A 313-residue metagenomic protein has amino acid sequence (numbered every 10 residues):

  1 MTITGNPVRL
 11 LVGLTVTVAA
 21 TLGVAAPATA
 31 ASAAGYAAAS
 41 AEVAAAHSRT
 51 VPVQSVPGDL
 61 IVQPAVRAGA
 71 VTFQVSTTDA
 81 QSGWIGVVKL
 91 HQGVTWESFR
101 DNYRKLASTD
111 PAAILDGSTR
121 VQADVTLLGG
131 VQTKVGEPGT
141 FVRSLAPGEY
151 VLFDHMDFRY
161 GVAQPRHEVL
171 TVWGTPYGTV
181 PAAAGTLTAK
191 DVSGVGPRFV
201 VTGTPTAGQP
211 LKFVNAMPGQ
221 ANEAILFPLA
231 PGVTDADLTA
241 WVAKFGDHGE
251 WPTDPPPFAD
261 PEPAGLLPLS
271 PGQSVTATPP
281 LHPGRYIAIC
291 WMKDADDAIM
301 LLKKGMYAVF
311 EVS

Functional and structural regions predicted by a protein language model:
M1-A34: Secretory targeting and sorting signals
L11, Y36-A39, L211: Extended hydrophobic/Leu-rich segments
T29, G69-V71, Y103, V242-K244 (+1 more regions): Generic alpha-helical propensity signal that fires on short helical segments and nearby coil/disordered stretches
A31-H47: Low-complexity, acidic Ser/Thr/Pro-rich repeat tracts that form intrinsically disordered stalk/linker regions of very
A44-D59, Q63-A68, T72-G86, Q122-V195 (+3 more regions): Extracellular/periplasmic metallocenter environments
T77-A112, G208, N215-H248: Contiguous segments within soluble domain cores/interaction surfaces
T95-A146, T234-L281, A308, V312: Extracytoplasmic beta-sandwich strand-turn segments characteristic of Greek-key/jelly-roll folds
